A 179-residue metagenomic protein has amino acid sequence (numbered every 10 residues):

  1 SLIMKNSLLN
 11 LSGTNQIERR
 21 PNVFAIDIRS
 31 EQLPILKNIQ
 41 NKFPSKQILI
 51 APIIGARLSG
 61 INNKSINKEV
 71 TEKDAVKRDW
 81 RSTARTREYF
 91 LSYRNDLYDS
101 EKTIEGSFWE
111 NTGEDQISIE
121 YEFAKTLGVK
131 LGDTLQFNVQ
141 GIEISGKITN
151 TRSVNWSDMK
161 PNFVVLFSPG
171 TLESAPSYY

Functional and structural regions predicted by a protein language model:
S1-Y179: Alpha-helical transmembrane segments of bacterial inner-membrane membrane proteins
